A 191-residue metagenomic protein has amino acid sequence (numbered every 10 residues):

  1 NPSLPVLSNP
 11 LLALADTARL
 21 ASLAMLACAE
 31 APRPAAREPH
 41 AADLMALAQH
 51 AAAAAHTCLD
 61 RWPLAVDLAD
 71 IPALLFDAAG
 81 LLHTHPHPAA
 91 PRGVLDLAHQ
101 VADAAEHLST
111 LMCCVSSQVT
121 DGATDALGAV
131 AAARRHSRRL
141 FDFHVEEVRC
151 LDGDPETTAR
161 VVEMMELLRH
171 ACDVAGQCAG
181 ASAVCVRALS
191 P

Functional and structural regions predicted by a protein language model:
N1-P191: Cytosolic, long alpha-helical scaffolding segments
